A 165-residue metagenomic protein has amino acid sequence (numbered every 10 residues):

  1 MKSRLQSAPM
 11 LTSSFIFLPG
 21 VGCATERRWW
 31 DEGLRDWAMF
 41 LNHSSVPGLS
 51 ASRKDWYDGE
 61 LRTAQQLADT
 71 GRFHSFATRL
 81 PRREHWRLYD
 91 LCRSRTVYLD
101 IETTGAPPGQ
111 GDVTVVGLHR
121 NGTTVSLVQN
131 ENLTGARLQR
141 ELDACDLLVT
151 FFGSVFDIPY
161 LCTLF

Functional and structural regions predicted by a protein language model:
M1-R93: N-terminal accessory regions of nucleic-acid-interacting proteins
G20-V21, Y98, V155: Alpha-helical architecture
S94-G105: Two-metal-ion RNase H-like nuclease active-site motif
R95, T114-V115: Conserved beta-strand and immediately adjacent loop positions that scaffold enzyme active sites
P108-T114: Short, flexible loop/turn motifs enriched in small residues
V115-F165: Conserved DEDDh/DEDDy metal-dependent 3′-5′ exonuclease domain
